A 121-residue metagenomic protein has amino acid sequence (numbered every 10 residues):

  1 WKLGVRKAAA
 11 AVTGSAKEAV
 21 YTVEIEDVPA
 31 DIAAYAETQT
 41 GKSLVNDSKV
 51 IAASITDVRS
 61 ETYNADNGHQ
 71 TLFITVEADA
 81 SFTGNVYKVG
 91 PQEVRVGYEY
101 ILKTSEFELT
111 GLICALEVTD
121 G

Functional and structural regions predicted by a protein language model:
W1-G121: Beta-strand/loop-dominated core regions that host nucleotide or nucleotide-derived cofactor-binding catalytic loops
